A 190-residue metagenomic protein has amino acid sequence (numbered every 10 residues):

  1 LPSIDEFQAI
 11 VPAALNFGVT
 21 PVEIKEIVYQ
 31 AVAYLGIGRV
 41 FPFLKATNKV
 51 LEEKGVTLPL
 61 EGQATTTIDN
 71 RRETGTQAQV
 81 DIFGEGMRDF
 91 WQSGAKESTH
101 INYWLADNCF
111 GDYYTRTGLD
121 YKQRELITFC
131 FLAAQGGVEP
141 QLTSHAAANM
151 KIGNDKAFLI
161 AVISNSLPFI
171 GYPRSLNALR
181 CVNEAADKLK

Functional and structural regions predicted by a protein language model:
L1, F7, V11, K25-V28 (+4 more regions): Short, structured motif recognition centered on aromatic/hydrophobic residues
L1-I4, V19, L35-G36, F131-V138 (+1 more regions): Short alpha-helix boundary/capping elements
D5-N16, V40-Y121, T143, K151 (+2 more regions): Acidic, glycine/proline-rich low-complexity segments that act as flexible tails and inter-domain linkers
G18-V22, D120, G153-A157: Helix N-cap / loop-to-helix initiation motif
I24-V28, L58-Q63, C109-F110, F158-V162: Short, charged low-complexity intrinsically disordered segments located at boundaries of structured domains
E26, V32-G38: Substrate/cofactor-recognition hotspot
